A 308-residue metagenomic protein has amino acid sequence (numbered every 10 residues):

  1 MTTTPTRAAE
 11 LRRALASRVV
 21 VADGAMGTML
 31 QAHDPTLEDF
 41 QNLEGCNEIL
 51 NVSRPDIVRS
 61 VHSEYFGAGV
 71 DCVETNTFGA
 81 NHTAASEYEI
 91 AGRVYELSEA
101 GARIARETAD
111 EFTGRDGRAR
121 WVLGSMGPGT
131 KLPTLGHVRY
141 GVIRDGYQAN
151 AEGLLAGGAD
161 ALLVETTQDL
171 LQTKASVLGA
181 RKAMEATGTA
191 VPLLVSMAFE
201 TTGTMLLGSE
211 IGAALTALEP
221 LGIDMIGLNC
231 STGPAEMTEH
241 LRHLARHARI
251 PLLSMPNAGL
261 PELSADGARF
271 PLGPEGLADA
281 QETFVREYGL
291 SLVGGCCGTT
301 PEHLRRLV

Functional and structural regions predicted by a protein language model:
M1-V308: Domain-level signal for soluble alpha/beta catalytic cores
